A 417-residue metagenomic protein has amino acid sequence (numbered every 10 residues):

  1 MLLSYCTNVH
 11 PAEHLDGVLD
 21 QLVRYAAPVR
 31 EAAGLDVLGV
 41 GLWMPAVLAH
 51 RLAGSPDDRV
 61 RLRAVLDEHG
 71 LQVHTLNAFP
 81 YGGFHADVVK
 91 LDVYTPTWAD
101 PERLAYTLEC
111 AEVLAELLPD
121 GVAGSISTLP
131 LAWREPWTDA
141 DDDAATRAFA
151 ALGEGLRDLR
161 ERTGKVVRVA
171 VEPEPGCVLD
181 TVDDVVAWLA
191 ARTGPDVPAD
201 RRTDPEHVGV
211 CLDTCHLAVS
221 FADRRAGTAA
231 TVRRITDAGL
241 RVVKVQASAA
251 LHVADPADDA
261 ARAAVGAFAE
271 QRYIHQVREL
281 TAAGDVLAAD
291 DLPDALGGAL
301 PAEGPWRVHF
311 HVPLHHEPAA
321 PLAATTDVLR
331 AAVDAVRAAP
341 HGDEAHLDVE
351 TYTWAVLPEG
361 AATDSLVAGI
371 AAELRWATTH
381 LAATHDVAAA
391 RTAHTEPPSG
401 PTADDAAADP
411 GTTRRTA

Functional and structural regions predicted by a protein language model:
M1-E116, D204-P205, E350, A361-G400 (+2 more regions): N-terminal pre-domain/capping segments
L3-T7, D36-L42, V73-N77, G124-T128 (+5 more regions): Hydrophobic faces of well-ordered beta-strands that scaffold small-molecule active sites in alpha/beta enzyme cores
C6-H10, W43-V47, A78-Y81, L129-W133 (+5 more regions): Active-site beta-loop-alpha junctions enriched in small/polar residues
G17, G54-D57, T95-R103, A140-A148 (+6 more regions): Alpha-helix N-cap and loop-to-helix initiation/capping positions
R51-Q72, L108-D120, V186, G227-L240 (+1 more regions): Short amphipathic alpha-helices and their capping/turn segments at secondary-structure boundaries
D87-G209: Active-site acidic/histidine proton-transfer and metal-coordination neighborhood in alpha/beta enzyme cores
L159-L296, E303, V312: Acidic/histidine-rich catalytic cores of soluble enzymes
D290-H385: Flexible, acidic glycine-rich loops studded with aromatic residues
